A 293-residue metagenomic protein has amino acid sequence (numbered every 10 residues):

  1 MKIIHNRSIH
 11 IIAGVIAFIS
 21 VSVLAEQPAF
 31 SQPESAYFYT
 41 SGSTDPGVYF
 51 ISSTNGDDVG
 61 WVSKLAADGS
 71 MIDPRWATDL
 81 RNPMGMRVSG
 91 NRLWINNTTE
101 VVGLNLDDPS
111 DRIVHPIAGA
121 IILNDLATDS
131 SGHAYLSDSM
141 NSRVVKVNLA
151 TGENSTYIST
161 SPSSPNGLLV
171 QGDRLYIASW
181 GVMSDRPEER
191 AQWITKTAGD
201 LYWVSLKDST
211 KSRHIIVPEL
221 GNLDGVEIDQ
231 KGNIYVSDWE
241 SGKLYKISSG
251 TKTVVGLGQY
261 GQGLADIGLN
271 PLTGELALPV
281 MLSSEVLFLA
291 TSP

Functional and structural regions predicted by a protein language model:
K2-I12: Bacterial N-terminal signal peptides that target proteins for export
L24-P28, S70-A77, S110-P116, E153-I158 (+2 more regions): A short beta-strand motif characteristic of beta-propeller blades
A29-V48, V59-W61, A77-W94, T98 (+6 more regions): Beta-rich, blade/repeat-based domains predominating in secreted/periplasmic proteins but also intracellular
I51-S70: Beta-propeller domains
N55-D58, N96, S139-M140, S184-A198 (+1 more regions): Short, solvent-exposed loop/turn segments at conserved positions within beta-propeller repeat blades
G60-S63, E100-V102, R143-K146, D200-Y202 (+2 more regions): A short loop-to-beta-strand structural motif that recurs across blades of beta-propeller domains
L65-G69, N105-S110, N148-G152, S205-S209 (+2 more regions): Short loop/turn segments that connect beta-strands within beta-propeller blades
G103-V147: Hydrophobic alpha-helical segments and helix pairs
